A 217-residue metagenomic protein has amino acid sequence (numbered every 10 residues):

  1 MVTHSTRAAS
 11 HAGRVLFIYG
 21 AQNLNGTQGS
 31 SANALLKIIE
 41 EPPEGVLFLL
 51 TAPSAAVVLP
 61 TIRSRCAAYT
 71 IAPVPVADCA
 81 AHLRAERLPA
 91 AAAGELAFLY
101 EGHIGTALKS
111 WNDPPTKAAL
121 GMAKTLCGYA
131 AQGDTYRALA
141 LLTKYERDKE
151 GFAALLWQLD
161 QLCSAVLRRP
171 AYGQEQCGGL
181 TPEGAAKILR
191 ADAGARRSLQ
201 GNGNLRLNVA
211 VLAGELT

Functional and structural regions predicted by a protein language model:
M1-S30: Clamp-loader machinery-focused feature within the broader ASCE/P-loop NTPase space
T6, A32-L47: Conserved catalytic/switch belt of AAA+ P-loop NTPases
S10-V15, P43-L49: Loop/turn-to-beta-strand initiation segments
N23-G26, E41, V57: Residues immediately C-terminal
G29-A34, T61: Generic recognition of short, well-ordered alpha-helical segments
E44-L47, P53-Q158, L162-T217: Charged, glycine-rich active-site and insertion segments that engage polyanionic ligands
